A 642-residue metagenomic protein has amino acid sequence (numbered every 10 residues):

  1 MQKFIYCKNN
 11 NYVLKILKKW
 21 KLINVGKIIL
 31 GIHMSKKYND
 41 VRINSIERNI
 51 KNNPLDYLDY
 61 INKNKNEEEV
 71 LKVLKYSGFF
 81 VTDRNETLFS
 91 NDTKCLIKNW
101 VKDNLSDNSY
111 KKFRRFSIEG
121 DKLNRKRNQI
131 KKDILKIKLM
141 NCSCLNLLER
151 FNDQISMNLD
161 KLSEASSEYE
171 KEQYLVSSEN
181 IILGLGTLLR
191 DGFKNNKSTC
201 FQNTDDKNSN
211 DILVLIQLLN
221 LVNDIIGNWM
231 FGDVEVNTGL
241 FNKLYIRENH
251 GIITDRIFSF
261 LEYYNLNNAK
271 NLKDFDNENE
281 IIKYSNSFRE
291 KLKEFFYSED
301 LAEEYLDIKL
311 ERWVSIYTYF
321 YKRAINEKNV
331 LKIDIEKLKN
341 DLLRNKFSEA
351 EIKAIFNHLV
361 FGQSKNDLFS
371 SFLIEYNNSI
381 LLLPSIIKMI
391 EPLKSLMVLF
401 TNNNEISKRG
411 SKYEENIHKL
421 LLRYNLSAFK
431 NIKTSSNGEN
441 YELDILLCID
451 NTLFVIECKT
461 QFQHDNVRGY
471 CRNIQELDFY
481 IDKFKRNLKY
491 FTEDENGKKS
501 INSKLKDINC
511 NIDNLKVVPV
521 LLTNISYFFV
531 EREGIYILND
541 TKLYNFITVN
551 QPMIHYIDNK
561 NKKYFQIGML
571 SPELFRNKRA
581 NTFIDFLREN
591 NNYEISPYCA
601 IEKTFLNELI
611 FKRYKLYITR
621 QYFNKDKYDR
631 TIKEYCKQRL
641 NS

Functional and structural regions predicted by a protein language model:
K3-N402, D507, I512-S642: Composition-driven low-complexity segments enriched in polar/acidic and proline residues
R256, S287, K412, N416-L420 (+2 more regions): Amphipathic alpha-helical segments that form well-ordered structural scaffolds and often line/cohere around active
K394-K433: Acidic-basic catalytic patches of nuclease active cores, encompassing PD-(D/E)XK and other metal-cofactor nuclease
S427-F429, L453, V517: Hydrophobic anchor at the start of a short beta-strand that flanks the dinucleotide cofactor-binding loop
A428-L443, L447-D450: Active-site metal-binding core of divalent-cation-utilizing nuclease and nuclease-like domains
S436-N440, Q463-D465, Y527-F529: Flexible loop/turn segments at secondary-structure boundaries
L447-D465: Active-site beta-strand-loop-beta-strand hairpin of nuclease catalytic cores that positions key catalytic residues
T460-T523: Catalytic cores of nucleic-acid endonucleases
